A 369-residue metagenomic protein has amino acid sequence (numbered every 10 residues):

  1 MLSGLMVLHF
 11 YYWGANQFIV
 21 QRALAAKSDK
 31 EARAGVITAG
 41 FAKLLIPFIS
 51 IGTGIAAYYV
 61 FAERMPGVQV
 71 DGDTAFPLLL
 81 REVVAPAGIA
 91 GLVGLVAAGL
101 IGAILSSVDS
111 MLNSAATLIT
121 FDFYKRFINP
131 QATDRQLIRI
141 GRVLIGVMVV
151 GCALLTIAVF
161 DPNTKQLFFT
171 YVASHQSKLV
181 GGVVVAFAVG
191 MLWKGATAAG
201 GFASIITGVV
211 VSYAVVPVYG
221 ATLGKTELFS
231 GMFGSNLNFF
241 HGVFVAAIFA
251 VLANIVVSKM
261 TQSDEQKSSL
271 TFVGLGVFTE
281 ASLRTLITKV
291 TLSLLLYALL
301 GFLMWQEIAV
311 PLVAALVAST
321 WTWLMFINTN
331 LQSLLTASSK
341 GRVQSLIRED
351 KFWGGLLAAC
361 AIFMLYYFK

Functional and structural regions predicted by a protein language model:
M1-K369: Membrane-embedded helix-loop-helix hairpins and adjacent transmembrane boundary segments in multi-pass transporters
